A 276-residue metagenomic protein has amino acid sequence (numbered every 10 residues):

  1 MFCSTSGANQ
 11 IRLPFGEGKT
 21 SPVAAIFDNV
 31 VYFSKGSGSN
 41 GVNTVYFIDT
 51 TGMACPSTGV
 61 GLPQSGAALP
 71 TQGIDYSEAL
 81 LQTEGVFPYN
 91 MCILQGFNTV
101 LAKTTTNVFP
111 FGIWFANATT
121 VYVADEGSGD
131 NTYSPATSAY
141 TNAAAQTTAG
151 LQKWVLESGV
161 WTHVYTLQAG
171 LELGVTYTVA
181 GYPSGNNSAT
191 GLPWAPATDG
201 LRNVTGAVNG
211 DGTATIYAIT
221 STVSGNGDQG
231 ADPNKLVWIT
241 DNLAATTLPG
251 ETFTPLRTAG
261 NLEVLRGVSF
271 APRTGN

Functional and structural regions predicted by a protein language model:
M1-N276: Beta-propeller fold recognition
